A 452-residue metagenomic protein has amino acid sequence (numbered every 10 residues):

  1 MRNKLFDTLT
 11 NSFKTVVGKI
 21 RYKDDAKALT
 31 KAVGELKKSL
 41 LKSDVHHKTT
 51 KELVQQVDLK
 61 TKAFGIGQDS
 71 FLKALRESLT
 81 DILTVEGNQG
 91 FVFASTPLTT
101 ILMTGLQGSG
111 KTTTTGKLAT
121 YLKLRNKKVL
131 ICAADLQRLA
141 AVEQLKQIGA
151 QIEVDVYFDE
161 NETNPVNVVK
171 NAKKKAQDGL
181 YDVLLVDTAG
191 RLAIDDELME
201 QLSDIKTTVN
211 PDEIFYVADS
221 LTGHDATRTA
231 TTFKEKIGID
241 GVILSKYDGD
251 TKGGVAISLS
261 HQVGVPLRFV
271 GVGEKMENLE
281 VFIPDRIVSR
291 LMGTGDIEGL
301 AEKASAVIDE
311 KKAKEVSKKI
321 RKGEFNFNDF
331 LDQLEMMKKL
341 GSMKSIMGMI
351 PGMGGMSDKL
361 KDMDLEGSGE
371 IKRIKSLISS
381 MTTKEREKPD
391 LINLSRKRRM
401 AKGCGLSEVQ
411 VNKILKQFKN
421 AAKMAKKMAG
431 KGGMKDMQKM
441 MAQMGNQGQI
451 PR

Functional and structural regions predicted by a protein language model:
M1-Y22, R286-R452: Long amphipathic alpha-helical segments used for membrane anchoring, targeting, substrate engagement, or oligomerization
L9-L136, A141-Q177, D182-T188: Primarily NTPase-proximal linker/entry elements flanking Walker-type ATP/GTP-binding cores
V16, I20, D44-H46, L106 (+9 more regions): Residue-level signature of catalytic and energy-coupling elements of molecular machines, predominantly ATP/GTP-dependent
K27-E35, E52-L53, L279, I308 (+1 more regions): Short acidic alpha-helix initiation/capping motifs at coil-to-helix transition points, especially at protein N-termini
A28, F91-S95, T104-Q107, L122 (+12 more regions): Replace "in large, NTP-powered and nucleic-acid-processing enzymes" with "in large, NTP-powered factors and other
K42, T80, T84, A150 (+6 more regions): Generic secondary-structure signature for well-ordered alpha-helical cores
K173, Q177, Y181, A193 (+2 more regions): Conserved phosphate-handling catalytic cores of large alpha/beta enzymes
